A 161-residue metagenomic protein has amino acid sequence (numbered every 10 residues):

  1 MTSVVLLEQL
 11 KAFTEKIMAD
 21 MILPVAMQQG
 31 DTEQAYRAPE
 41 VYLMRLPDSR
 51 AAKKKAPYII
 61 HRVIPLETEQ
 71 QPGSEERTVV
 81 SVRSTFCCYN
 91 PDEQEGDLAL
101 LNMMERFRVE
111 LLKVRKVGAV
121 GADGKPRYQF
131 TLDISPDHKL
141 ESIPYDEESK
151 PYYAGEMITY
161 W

Functional and structural regions predicted by a protein language model:
M1-S74: Small/polar-rich, solvent-exposed N-terminal microdomains that initiate assembly or binding
D31-T32, S74, Q94, G124 (+1 more regions): Intrinsic-disorder/low-complexity loop/linker signature
K55, E76-V80, P151-Y153: A short, structural micro-pattern
I60, V79-T85, A154-Y160: Beta-strand secondary-structure signal
P65-E67, S84-D92, T159-W161: Beta-strand elements of well-folded, non-transmembrane domains
Q70-R77, D146-K150: Short, solvent-exposed beta-strand/turn "edge" segments of beta-rich domains on protein surfaces
S74-V79, C88-V114: Extracellular/virion structural assembly segments
L101-W161: Acidic-leaning, charged glycine-interspersed low-complexity segments
